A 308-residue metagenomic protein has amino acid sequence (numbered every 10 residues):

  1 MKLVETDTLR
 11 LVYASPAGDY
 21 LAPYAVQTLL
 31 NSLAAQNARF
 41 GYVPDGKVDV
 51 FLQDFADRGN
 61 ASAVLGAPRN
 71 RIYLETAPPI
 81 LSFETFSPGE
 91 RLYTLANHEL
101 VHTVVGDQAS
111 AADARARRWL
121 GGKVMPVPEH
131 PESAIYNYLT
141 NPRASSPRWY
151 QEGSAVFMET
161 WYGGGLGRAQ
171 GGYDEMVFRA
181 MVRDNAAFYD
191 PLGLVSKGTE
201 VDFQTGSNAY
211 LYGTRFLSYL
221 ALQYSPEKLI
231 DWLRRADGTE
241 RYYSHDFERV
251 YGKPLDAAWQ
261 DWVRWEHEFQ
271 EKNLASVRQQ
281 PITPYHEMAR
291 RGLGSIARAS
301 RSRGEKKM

Functional and structural regions predicted by a protein language model:
M1-E5, L30, F203-N208, D231-M308: Beta/coil-rich, acidic/histidine-enriched accessory regions frequently appended to metallopeptidases
M1-R143, P147, G164, T199-D202: Juxtacatalytic substrate-recognition/specificity segment
Q27-A34, A38, N97-H98, H102 (+6 more regions): A broad, structural surface signal
Q36, P142-A169, F178-L255: Active-site-proximal alpha-helical
G121-M125, M176-D184, P284-H286: Amphipathic alpha-helical surface "interface" segments used for docking/oligomerization or membrane association within
G172-D174: Transmembrane helix-loop-helix hairpins at the membrane interface of multi-pass integral membrane proteins
